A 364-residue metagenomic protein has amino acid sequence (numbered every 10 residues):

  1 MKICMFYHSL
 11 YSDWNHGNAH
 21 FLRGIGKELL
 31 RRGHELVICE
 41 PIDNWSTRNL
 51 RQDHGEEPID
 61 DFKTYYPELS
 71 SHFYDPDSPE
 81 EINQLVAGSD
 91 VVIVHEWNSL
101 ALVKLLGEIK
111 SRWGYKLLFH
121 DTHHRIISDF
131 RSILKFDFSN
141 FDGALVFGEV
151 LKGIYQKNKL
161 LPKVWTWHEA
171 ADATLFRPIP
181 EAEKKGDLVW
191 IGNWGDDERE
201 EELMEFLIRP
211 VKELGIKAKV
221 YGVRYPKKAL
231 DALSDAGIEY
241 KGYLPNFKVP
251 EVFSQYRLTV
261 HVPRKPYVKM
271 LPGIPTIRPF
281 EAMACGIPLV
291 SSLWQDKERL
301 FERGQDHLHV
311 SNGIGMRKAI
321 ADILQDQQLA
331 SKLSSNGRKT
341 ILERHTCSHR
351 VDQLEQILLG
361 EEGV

Functional and structural regions predicted by a protein language model:
C4-S9, N15, R23-K27, V37-Y155: Extended catalytic core of nucleotide-activated donor transferases of GT-like folds
N18-L29, E205-F206, L354: Short amphipathic alpha-helix
F21-G24, E40-P41, D231-E361: Catalytic binding pocket for nucleotide-activated donors in carbohydrate/polymer assembly enzymes
G24-H34, R209-L214: A short, Lys/Arg-enriched amphipathic alpha-helix followed by its capping loop at the start of a domain
G148-G153, G222-K228, L293-D296: Short, polar loop motifs at secondary-structure junctions
V150, W167-A170: Carbohydrate-associated surface elements
D172-Q255: Conserved catalytic-core segment of nucleotide-activated headgroup transferases in glycan assembly
